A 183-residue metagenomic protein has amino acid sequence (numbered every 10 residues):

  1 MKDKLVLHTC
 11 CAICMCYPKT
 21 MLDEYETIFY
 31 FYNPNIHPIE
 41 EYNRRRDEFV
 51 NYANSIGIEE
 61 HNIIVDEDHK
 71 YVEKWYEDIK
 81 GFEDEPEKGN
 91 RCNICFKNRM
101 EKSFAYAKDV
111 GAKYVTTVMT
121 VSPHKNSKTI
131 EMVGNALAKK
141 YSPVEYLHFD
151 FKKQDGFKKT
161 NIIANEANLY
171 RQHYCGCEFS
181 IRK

Functional and structural regions predicted by a protein language model:
M1-P18, D23-K183: Nucleotide-activated chemistry modules centered on ATP-dependent adenylation/adenylyltransferase
